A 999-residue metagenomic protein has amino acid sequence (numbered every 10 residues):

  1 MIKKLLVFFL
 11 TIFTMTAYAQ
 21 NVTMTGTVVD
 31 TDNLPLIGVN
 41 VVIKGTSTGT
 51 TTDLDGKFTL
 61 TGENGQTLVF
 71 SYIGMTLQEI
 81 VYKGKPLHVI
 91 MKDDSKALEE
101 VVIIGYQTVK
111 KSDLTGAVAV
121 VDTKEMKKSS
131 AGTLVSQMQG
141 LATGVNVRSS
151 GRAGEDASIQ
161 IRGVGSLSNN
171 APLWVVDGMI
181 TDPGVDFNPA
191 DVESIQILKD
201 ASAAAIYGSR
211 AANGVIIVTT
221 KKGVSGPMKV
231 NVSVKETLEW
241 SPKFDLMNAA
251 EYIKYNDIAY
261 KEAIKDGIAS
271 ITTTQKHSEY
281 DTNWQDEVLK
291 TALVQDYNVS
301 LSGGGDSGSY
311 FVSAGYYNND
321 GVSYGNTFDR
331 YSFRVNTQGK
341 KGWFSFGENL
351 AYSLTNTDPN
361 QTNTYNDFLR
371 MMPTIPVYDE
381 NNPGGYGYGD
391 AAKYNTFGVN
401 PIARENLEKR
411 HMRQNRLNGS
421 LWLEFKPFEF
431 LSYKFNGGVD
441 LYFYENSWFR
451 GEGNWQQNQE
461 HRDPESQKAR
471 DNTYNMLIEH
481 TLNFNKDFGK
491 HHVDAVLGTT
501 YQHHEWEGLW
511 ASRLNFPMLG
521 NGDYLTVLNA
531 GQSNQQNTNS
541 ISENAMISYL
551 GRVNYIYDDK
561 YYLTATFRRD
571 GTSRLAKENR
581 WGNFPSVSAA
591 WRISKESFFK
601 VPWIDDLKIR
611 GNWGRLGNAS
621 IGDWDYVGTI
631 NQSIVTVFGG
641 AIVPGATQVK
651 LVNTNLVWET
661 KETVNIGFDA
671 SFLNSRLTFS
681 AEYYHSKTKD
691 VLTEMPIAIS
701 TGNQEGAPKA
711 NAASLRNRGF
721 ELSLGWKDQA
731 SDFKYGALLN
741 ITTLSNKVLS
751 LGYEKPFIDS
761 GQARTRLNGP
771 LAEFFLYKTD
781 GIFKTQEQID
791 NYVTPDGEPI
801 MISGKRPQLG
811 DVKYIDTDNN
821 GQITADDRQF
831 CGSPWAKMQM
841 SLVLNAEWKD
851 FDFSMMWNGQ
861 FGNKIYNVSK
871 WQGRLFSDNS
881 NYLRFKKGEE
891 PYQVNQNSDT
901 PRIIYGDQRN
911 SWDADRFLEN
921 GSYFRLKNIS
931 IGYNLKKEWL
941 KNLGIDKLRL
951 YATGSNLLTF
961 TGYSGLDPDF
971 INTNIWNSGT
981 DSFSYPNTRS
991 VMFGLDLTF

Functional and structural regions predicted by a protein language model:
I2-R334, Q338-K340, F344-A351, G387-Y388 (+9 more regions): Short, small/polar-rich motifs associated with maturation and membrane association, primarily at protein termini
V28, I43, T51, L173 (+5 more regions): Hydrophobic beta-strand positions
M126, R152, A171, D177 (+6 more regions): Extracellular/periplasmic, surface-exposed regions of secreted and cell-surface proteins
V135-Q139, K709-R716, F757-F774, F830-S841 (+2 more regions): C-terminal extracellular loops and terminal segments of Gram-negative outer membrane beta-barrel proteins
N231-E279, W510-S512, A713, Q729-S833: Conserved small-residue
I264-E279, Q295-D296, Y365-A403: Acidic, glycine-rich flexible loop segments
T572, Q860-S955: Extracytoplasmic gating/loop element in the C-terminal half of outer-membrane beta-barrel translocons and assembly
S833-Y866: Glycine-rich, aromatic-lined ligand/substrate-binding cores of catalytic and carbohydrate-binding domains
